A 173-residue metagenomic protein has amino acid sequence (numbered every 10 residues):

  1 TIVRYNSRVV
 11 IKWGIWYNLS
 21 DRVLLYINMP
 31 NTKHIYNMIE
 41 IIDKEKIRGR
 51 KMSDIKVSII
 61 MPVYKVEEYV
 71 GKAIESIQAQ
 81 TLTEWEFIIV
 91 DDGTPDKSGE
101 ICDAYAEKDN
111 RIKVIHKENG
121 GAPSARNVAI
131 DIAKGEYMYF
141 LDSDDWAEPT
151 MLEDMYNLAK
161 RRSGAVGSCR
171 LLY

Functional and structural regions predicted by a protein language model:
T1, I27-T32: Ala/Thr-enriched low-complexity intrinsically disordered regions
T1-I11: Extreme N-terminal basic, low-complexity initiation segments that serve as generic localization/processing leaders
W13-W16: Tryptophan (W) side chains
L24-Y26, K56: Hydrophobic residues within membrane-embedded alpha helices
Y36-Y173: Nucleotide-sugar donor-binding/catalytic module of glycosyltransferases that assemble extracellular/cell-envelope
